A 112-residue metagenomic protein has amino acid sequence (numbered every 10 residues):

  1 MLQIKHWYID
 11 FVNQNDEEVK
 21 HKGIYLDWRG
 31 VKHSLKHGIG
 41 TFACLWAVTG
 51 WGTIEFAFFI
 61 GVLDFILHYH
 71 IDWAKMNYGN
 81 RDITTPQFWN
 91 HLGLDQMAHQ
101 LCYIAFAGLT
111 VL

Functional and structural regions predicted by a protein language model:
M1-L112: Hydrophobic alpha-helical transmembrane segments
